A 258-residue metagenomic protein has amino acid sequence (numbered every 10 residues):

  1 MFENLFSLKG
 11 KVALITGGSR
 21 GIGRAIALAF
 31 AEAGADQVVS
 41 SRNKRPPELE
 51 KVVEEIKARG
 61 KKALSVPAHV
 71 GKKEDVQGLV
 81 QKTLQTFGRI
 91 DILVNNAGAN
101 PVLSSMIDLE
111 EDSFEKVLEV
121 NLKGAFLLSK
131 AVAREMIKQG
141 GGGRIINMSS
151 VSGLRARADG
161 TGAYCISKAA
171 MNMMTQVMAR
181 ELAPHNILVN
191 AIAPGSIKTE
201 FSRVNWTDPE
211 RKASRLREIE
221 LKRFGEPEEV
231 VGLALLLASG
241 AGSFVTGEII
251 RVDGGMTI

Functional and structural regions predicted by a protein language model:
V12, S19-R20: Conserved glycine-rich cofactor-binding loop
A35-E50: Conserved glycine-rich Rossmann-like NAD(P)H-binding loop of the short-chain dehydrogenase/reductase
R89, A183, L188, V245-G247: Short, small/polar-rich loop/turn modules that mediate ligand/substrate recognition or access, typified
S104-M106, E110-L118, R215: Substrate-binding pocket helix/loop in short-chain dehydrogenase/reductase
S129, S167, T175: Active-site helix of classical SDR
R134, R180-P184, S243: Alpha-helical segment proximal to the catalytic Tyr-Lys
S150: Residue(s) in the substrate-gating loop at a strand-loop-helix junction that position the organic substrate next
